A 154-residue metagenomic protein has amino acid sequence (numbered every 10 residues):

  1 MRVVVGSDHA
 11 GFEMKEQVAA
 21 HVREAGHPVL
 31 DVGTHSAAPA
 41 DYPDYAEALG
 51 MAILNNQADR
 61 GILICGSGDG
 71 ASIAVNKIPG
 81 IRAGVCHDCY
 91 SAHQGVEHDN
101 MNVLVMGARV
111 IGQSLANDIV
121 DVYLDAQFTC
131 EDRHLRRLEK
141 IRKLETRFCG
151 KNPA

Functional and structural regions predicted by a protein language model:
R2-G6, A10-E13, C89-A154: C-terminal binding/interaction regions
E13-E24: Short, solvent-exposed amphipathic alpha-helices that sit in or adjacent to ligand/effector-binding or catalytic
K15-E16, S72-A74, L115-A116: Short glycine-/acidic-enriched loop or helix-start segments at secondary-structure transitions that form or flank
A25, I78-P79, D99: Short, structured coil segments at secondary-structure junctions
P28-P39: A short beta-strand-loop structural module common to alpha/beta enzyme folds
H35-S36, G66-D69, C89-S91, R109-V110: Acidic, glycine-rich active-site loops and adjacent beta-strand->loop/helix elements that engage anionic groups
Y45-V85: Helix-adjacent hinge/juxtasegments
